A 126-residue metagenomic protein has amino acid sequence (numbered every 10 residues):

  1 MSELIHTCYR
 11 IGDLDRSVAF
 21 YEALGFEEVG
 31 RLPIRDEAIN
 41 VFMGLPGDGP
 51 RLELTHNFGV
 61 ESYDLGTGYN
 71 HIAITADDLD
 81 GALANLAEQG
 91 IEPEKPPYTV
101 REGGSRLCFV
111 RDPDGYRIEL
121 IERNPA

Functional and structural regions predicted by a protein language model:
S2, C8-R51: Core segments of cupin and vicinal oxygen chelate
T7, I72: Hydrophobic adenine-recognition pocket in adenosine-nucleotide-binding enzymes
D13-L14, D77-L79: Helix N-cap motif at beta-to-alpha junctions
F20, D80-N85: Short amphipathic alpha-helices within nucleic acid-binding modules
G30-P33, V41-F42, I74, L83-A126: Vicinal oxygen chelate
G47-P50, V60-E61, L79-G81: Short, charged/polar surface micro-motifs in flexible loops or helix N-caps
L52-T55, E119: Conserved beta-strand in the GNAT
Y69: Flexible, small-/acidic-enriched active-site or ligand-binding loops
